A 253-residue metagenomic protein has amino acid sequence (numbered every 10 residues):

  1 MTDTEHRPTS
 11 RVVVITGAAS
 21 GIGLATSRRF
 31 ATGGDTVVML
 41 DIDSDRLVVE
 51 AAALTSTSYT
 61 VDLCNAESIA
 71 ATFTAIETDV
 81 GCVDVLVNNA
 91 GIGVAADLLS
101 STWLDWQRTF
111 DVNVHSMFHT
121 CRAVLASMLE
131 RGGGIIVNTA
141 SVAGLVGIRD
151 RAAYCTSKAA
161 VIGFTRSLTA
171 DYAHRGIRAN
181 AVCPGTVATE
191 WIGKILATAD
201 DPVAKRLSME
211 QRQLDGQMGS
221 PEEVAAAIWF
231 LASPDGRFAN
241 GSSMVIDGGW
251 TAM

Functional and structural regions predicted by a protein language model:
G33-L47: Conserved glycine-rich Rossmann-like NAD(P)H-binding loop of the short-chain dehydrogenase/reductase
D97-L98, D105-F110, M209: Substrate-binding pocket helix/loop in short-chain dehydrogenase/reductase
F118, Q217-I246, T251: C-terminal substrate-recognition "lid" of short-chain dehydrogenase/reductases
C121, S157, T165: Active-site helix of classical SDR
S141: Residue(s) in the substrate-gating loop at a strand-loop-helix junction that position the organic substrate next
A173, R178, A239-G241: Short, small/polar-rich loop/turn modules that mediate ligand/substrate recognition or access, typified
P184-K194, T198: Short, flexible catalytic-loop segment of classical short-chain dehydrogenase/reductase
